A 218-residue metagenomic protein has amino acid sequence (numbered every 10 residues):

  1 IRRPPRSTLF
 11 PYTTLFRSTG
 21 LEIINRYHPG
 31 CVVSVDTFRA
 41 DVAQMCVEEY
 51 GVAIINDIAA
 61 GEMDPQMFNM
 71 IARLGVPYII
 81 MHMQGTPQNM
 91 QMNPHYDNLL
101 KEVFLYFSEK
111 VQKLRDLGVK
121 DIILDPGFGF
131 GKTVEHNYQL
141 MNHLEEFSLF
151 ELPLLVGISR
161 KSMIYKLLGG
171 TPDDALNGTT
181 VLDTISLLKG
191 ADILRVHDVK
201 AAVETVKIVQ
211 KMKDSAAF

Functional and structural regions predicted by a protein language model:
I1-L15: Short, small-residue-biased leader/transition segments that mark boundaries at the very start of proteins
P11-S34, A40, R73-Y78, M141-V156 (+1 more regions): Alpha-helix-loop-beta-strand connector modules within alpha/beta enzyme cores
P29, Q44-I54, M70-I79, G118-K120 (+3 more regions): Glycine-enriched alpha-helix->loop->beta-strand junction motifs that scaffold or abut catalytic
G30-F38, A53-D64, L100-Y106, I193-H197: Catalytic beta/alpha-barrel core
V33-V35, I54-N56, Y78-M81, I122-P126 (+2 more regions): Hydrophobic faces of well-ordered beta-strands that scaffold small-molecule active sites in alpha/beta enzyme cores
A43, G61-T133: Conserved anion-binding
P126-T184, K213, A217-F218: Shared catalytic-loop signature of beta/alpha-barrel
V196-F218: C-terminal helical cap(s) of enzyme catalytic domains, especially alpha/beta-barrels
